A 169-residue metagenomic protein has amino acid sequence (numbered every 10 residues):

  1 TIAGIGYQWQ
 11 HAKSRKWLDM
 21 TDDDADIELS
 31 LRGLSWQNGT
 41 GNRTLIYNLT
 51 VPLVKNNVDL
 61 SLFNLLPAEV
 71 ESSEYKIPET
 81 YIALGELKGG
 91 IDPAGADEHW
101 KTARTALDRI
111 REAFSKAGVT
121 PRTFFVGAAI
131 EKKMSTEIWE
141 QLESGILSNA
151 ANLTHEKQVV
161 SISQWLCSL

Functional and structural regions predicted by a protein language model:
T1-A3: Nuclease-adjacent, charged terminal/linker segments that flank catalytic cores
G6-Q10: Basic, amphipathic N-terminal segments that precede the first structured/catalytic domain
S14-L169: Catalytic core segments in nucleotide and nucleic-acid processing enzymes
